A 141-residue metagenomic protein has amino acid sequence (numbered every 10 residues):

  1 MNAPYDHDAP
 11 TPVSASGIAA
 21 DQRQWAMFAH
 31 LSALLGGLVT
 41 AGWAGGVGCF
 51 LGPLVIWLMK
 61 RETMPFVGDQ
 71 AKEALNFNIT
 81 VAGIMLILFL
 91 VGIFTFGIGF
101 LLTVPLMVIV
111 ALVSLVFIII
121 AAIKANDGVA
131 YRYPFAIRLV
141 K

Functional and structural regions predicted by a protein language model:
M1-Q22, A136-K141: Low-complexity, intrinsically disordered extramembrane tails and loops of integral membrane proteins
P4-H7, I98, I123, D127 (+1 more regions): Membrane-interfacial and juxtamembrane segments of integral membrane proteins
G17-Q24, K60, K72: Alpha-helix initiation/capping motif
R23-A29, A33, V67-A71, I118-A125: Hydrophobic alpha-helical segments
A26-L51, N76-I118: Hydrophobic alpha-helical transmembrane segments in multi-pass membrane proteins
V47, D127-V140: Juxtamembrane/interfacial segments flanking transmembrane helices
G52-W57: Hydrophobic transmembrane alpha-helices of multi-pass, membrane-embedded glycosylation machinery
L58-A82, I123-Y133: Amphipathic, cytosolic membrane-interfacial segments at TM-TM junctions
